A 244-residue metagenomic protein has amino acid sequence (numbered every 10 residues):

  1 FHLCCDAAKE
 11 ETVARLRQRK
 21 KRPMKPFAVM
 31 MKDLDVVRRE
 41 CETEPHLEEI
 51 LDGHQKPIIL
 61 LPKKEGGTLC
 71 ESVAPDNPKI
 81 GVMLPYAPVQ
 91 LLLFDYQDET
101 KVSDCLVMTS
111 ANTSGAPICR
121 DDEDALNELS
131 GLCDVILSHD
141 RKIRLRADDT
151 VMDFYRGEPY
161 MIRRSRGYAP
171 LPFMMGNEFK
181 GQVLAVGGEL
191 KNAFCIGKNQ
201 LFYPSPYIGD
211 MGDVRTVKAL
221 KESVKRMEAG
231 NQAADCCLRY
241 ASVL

Functional and structural regions predicted by a protein language model:
F1-L244: Active-site-adjacent structural elements in enzyme catalytic cores
